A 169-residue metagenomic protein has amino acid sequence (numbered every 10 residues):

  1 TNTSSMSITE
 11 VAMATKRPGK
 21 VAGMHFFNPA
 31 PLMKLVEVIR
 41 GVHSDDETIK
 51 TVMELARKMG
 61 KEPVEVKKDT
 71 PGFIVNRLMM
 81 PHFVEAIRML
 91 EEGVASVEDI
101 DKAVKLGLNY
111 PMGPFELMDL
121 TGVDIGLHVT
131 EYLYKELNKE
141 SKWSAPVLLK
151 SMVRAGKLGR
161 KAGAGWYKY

Functional and structural regions predicted by a protein language model:
T1-R77: Rossmann-fold dinucleotide-binding core
S7, H82, I125: Short phosphate-engaging motifs
P31-L35, H82-F83, V129: N-terminal alpha-helical segment
E47-K50, R57-K68, I87, E91-E92 (+1 more regions): NAD(P)-dependent Rossmann-like dehydrogenase/reductase catalytic/cofactor-binding core
R77, P81-E85, L106: Short, residue-level hotspots on alpha-helical faces of the histone-fold and other alpha-helical interaction modules
